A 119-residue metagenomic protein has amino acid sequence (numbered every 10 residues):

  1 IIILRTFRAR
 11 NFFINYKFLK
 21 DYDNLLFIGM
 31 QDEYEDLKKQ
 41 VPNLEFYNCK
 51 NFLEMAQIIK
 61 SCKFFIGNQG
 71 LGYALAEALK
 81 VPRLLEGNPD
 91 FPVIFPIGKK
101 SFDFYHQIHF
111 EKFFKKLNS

Functional and structural regions predicted by a protein language model:
I1-R10: Conserved donor-binding/catalytic core segment of Leloir-type glycosyltransferases
R10-V93, G98-S101: Donor-binding and catalytic core of enzymes assembling or modifying cell-surface/extracellular glycoconjugates
F95-S119: Leloir-type glycosyltransferase catalytic cores
